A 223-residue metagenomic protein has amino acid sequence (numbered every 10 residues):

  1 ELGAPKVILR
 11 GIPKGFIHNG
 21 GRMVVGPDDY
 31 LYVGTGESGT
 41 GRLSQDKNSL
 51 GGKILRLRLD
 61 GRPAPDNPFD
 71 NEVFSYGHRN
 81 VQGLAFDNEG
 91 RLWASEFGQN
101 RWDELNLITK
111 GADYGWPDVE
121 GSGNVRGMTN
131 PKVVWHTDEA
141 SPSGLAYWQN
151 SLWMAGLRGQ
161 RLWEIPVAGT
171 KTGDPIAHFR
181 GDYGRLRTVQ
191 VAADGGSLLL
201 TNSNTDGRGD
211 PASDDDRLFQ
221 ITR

Functional and structural regions predicted by a protein language model:
E1-V25: Asp-box/WD-like beta-propeller blade repeats and closely related beta-sheet repeat scaffolds
D29-L31: Periplasmic/cell-envelope proteins involved in peptidoglycan metabolism and beta-lactam response
G34: SDR active-site strand-loop-helix element
E37-L186, D194-R223: Beta-propeller domain segments
